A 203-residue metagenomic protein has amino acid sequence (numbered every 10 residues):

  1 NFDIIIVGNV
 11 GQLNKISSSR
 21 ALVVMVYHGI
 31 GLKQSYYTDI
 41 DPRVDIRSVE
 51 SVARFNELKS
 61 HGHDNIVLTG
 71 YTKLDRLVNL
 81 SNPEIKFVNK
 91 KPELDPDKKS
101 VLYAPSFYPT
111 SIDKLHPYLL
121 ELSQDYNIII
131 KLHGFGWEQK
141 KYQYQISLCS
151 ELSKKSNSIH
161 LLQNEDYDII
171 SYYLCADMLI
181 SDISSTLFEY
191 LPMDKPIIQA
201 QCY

Functional and structural regions predicted by a protein language model:
N1-N79: Active-site and donor-binding regions of nucleotide-sugar-utilizing enzymes
V7, N14, R20-M25, D166-Y203: A donor-sugar binding/catalytic signature common to diverse glycosyltransferases and related nucleotide-sugar
V26, T69, L102-A104, K131 (+1 more regions): Short hydrophobic segments within beta-strands
G29-I30, V52-A53, L132-W137, C202-Y203: Short beta-alpha junction loops
S35, D45, A53, K86-P92 (+4 more regions): Catalytic cores of nucleotide-enabled group-transfer and carboxylate-activating enzymes in metabolic and assembly-line
I40, L122, S171-Y172: Structural alpha-helical scaffold elements that stabilize or flank donor/cofactor-binding regions in carbohydrate
L74-L148: Conserved catalytic-core segment of nucleotide-activated headgroup transferases in glycan assembly
Q143-N164: Nucleotide-activated donor-binding/catalytic signature segment of Leloir-type glycosyltransferases, i.e., the conserved
